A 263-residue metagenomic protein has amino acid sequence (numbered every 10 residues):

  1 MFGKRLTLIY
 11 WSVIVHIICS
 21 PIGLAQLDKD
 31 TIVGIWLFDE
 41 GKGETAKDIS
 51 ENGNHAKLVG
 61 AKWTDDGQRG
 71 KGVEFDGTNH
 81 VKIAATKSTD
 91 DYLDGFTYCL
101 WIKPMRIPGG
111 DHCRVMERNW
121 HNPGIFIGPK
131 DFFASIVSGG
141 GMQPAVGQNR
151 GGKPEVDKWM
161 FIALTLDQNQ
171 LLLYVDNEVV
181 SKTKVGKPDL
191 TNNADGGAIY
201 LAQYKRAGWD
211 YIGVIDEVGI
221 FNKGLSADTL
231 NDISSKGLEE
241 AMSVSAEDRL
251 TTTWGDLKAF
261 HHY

Functional and structural regions predicted by a protein language model:
M1-W11: Bacterial N-terminal signal peptides that target proteins for export
F2, I14-T78, N231-Y263: Extracytoplasmic low-complexity segments
K29-V33, L37, K42-A46, N54 (+6 more regions): Extracellular glycan-recognition modules
T86-S88, N149-K153, K187: Beta-strand-rich interaction surfaces with strong enrichment in secreted/lumenal proteins
S135-F161: Short, aromatic/His-centered strand-loop micro-motif at the edge of beta-sheets
T183-V214: Flexible glycan-contacting loops in extracellular carbohydrate-active proteins
